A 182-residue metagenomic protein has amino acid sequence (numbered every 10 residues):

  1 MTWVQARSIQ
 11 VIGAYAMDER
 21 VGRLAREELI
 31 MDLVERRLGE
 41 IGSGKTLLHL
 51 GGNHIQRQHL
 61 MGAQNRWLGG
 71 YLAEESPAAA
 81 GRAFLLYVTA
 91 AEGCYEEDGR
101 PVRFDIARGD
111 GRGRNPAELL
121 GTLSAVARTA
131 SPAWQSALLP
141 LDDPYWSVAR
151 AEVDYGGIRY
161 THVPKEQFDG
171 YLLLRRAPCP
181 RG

Functional and structural regions predicted by a protein language model:
M1-G182: Compositional signal for N-terminal targeting/processing segments
